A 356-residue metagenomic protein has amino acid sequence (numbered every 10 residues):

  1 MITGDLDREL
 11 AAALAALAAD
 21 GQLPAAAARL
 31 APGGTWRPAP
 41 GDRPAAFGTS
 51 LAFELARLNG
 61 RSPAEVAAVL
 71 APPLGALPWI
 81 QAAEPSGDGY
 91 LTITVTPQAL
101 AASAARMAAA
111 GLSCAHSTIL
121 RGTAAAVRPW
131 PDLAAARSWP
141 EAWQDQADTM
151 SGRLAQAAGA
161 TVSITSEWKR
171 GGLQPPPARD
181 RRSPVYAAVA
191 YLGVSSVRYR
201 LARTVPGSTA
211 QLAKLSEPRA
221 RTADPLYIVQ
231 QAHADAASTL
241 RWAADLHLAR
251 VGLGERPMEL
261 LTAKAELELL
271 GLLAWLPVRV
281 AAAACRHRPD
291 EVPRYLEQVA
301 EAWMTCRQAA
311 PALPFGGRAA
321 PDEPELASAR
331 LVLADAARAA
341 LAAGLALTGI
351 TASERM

Functional and structural regions predicted by a protein language model:
M1-M356: Non-catalytic interaction-recognition regions
